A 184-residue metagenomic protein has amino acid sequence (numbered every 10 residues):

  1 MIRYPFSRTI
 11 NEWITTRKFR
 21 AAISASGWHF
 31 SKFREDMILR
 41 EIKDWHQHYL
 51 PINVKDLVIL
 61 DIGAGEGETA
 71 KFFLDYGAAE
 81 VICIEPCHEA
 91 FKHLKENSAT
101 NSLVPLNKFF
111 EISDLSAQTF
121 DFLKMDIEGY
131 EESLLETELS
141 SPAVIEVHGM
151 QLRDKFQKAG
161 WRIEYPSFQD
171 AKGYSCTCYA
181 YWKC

Functional and structural regions predicted by a protein language model:
M1-I84, K92-H93, F156-C184: S-adenosyl-L-methionine
D61, C83, P105-L106, K124: A structural signal for short, well-ordered beta-strand segments and their strand-loop junctions that often border
L74-D75, E96-A99, T137-L139: Short, surface-exposed basic-aromatic patches at helix termini and helix-loop junctions that form
A79, A90, V104, L115-C184: Conserved acidic-Pro-Pro-aromatic motif
C87: Conserved SAM/SAH-binding beta-strand->alpha-helix loop
K92-V104: Short, conserved SAM-binding/catalytic segment of Class I S-adenosyl-L-methionine-dependent methyltransferases
K108-S113: A conserved short coil-to-beta-strand element within the FAD-binding core of flavoproteins
